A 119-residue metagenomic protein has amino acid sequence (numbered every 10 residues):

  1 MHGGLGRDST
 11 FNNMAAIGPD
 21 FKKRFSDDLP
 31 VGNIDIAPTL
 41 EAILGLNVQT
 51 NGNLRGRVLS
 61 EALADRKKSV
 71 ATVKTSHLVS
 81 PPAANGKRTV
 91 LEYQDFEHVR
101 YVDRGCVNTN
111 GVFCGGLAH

Functional and structural regions predicted by a protein language model:
M1-H119: Membrane-interface soluble catalytic domains
